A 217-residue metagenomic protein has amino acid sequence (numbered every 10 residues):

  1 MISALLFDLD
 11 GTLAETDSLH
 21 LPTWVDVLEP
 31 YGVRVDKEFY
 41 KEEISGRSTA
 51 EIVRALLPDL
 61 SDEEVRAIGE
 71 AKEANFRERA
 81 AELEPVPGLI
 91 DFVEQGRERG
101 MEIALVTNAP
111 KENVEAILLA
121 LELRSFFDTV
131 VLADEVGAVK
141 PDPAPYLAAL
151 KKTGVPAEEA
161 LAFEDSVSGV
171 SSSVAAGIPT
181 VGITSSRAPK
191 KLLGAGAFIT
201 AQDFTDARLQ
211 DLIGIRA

Functional and structural regions predicted by a protein language model:
M1-E42: Active-site neighborhood of HAD-like aspartate-dependent phosphohydrolases
M1-S3, E94-R97, P110-A217: Asp-based, Mg2+/Mn2+-dependent phosphohydrolase catalytic module
T12, T107, T184: Conserved phosphate-coupling serine/threonine residues in phosphotransfer and NTP-handling enzymes
E15, S61-D62, G88, D142 (+2 more regions): Acidic/polar helix N-cap motif
H20, T49, P85, D142: Conserved donor sugar-nucleotide recognition element shared by glycan-biosynthetic enzymes
L21, V25, K37, K41 (+3 more regions): An amphipathic alpha-helix signature
Y31, S45-E78, P87, E94-R97: A metal-dependent, Asp-based hydrolase signature
E78-L105, K111-E115: Short, acidic loop-to-helix structural element flanking the phosphoryl-transfer center in phosphate-processing enzymes
